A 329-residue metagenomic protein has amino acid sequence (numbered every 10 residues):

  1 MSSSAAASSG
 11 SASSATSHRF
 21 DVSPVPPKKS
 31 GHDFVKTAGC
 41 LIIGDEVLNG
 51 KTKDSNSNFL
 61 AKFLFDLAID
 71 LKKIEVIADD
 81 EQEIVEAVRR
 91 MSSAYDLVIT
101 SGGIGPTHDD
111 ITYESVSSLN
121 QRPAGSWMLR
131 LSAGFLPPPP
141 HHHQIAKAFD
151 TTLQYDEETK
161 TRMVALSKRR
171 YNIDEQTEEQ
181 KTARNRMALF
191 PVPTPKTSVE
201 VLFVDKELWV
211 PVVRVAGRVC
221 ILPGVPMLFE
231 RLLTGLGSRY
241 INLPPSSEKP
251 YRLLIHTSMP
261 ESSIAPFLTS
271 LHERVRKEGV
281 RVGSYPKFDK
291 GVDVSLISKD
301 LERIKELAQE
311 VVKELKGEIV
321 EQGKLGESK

Functional and structural regions predicted by a protein language model:
M1-V35, L315-K329: Eukaryotic N-terminal low-complexity, Ser/Thr- and Lys/Arg-rich leader segments that predominantly function as
K28-A68, K73-I74, D79, E302-Q309: Glycine-rich phosphate/diphosphate-binding loop of Rossmann-like nucleotide-binding domains
K36-I42, A87-L97, W209-R214: Short, hydrophobic/aliphatic alpha-helical segments
C40-I43, L48-N49, L97-G103, S115 (+3 more regions): Short glycine-rich or small-residue beta-strand-to-loop segments that form or flank ligand, phosphate, metal/Fe-S
E46, G103-P106, P137, G224-L228 (+1 more regions): Short glycine-rich anion-binding loops that position phosphate/pyrophosphate groups of nucleotides and phosphorylated
N58-L119, A133-P139, T151-Q154: N-terminal small/polar loop signature for handling phosphorylated ligands or for N-terminal nucleophile
D110-P244: Proline/glycine-rich low-complexity loops and linkers
G217-E314: An accessory alpha-helical subdomain
